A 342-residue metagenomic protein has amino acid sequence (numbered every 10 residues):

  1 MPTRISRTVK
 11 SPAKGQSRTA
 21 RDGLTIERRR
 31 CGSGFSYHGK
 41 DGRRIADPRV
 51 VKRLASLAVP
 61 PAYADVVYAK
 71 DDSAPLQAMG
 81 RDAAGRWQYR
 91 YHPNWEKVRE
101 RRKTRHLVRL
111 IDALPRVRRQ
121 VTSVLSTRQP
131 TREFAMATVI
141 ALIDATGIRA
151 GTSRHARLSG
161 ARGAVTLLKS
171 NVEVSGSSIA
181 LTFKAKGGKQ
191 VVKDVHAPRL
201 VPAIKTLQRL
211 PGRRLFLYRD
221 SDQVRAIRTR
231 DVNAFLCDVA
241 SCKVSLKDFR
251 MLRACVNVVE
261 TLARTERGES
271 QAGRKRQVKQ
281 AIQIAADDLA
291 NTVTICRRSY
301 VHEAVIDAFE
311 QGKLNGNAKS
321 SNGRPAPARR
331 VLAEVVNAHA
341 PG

Functional and structural regions predicted by a protein language model:
M1-V278, I282-L289, R298, A333 (+2 more regions): A positively charged, amphipathic N-terminal helix/segment that binds anionic biomolecules
L236, T292, A326-R330: Secondary-structure junction/capping motif
I282-V293, R297, H302-K313: An amphipathic, hydrophobic-aromatic interaction surface with interspersed Lys/Arg that forms lipid/phosphate-bearing
E303-N315, S320-G342: Short, amphipathic C-terminal "tail helix"
